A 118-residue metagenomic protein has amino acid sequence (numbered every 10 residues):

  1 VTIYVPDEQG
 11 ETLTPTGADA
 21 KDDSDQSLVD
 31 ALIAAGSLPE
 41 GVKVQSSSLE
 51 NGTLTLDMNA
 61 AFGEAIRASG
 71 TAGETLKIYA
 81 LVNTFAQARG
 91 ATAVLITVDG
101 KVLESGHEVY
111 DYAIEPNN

Functional and structural regions predicted by a protein language model:
V1-N118: Bimodal "functional hotspot" detector
